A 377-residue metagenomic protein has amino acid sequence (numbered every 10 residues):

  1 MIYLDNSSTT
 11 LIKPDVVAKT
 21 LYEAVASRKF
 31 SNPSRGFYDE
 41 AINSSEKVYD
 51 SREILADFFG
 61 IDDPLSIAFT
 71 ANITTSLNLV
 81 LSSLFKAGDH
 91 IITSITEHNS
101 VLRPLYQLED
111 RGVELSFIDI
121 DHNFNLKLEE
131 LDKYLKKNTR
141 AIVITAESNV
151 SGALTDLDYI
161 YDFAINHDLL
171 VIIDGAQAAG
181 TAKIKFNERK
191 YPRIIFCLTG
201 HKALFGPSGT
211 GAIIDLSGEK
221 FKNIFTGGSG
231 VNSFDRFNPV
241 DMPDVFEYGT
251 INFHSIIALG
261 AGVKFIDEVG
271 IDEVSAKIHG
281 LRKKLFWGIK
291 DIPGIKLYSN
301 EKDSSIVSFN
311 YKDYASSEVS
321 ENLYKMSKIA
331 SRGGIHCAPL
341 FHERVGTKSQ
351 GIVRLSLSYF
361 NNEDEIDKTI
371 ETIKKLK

Functional and structural regions predicted by a protein language model:
M1-K377: Pyridoxal 5′-phosphate
